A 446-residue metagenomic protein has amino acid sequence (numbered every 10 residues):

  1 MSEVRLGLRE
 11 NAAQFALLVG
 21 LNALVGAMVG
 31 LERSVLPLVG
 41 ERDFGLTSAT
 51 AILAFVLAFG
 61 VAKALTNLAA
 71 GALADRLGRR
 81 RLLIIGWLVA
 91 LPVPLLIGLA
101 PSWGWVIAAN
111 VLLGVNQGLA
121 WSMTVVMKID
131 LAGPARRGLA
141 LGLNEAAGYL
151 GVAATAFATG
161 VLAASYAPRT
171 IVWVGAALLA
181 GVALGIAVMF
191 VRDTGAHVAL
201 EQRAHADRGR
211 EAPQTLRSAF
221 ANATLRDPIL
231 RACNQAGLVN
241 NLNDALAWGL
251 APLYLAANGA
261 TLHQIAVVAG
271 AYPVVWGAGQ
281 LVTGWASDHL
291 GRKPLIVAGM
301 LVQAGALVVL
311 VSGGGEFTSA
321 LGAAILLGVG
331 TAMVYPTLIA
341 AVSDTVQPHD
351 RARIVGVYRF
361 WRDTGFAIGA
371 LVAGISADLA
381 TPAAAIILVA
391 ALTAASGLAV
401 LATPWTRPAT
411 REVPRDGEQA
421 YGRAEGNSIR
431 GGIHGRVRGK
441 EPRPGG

Functional and structural regions predicted by a protein language model:
M1-A12, D193-C233, D416-E425: Juxtamembrane intracellular "pre-TM" segments in multi-pass secondary transporters
E10-G60, R231-A232, A236, N240-N258: Helix-loop boundary and gating motifs at the non-cytosolic
V29, L112-T124, L327-L338: Core transmembrane helices of Major Facilitator Superfamily
G60-L68, A153, P273-L281, F366-A367: Residue-level signature of mid-helix packing/kink "hotspots" within the transmembrane helices of 12-pass Major
T66-G78, G279-G291, A377: Helix-to-loop junctions at the C-terminal end of transmembrane segments in multipass secondary transporters
R81-L95, P294-V309: Structural signature of the two symmetry-related core transmembrane helices
A109-Y149: Cytoplasmic helix-loop-helix junction between adjacent transmembrane helices in 12-TM secondary transporters
I171-V188, I386-L401: Symmetry-related core transmembrane helices of the 12-TM Major Facilitator Superfamily/SLC fold
